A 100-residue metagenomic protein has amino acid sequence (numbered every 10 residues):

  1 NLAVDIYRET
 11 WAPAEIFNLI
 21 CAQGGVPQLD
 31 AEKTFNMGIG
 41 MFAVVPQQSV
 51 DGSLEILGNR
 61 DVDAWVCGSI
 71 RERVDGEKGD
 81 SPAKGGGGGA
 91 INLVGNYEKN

Functional and structural regions predicted by a protein language model:
N1-N100: Glycine-/charge-enriched secondary-structure boundary and capping motifs
